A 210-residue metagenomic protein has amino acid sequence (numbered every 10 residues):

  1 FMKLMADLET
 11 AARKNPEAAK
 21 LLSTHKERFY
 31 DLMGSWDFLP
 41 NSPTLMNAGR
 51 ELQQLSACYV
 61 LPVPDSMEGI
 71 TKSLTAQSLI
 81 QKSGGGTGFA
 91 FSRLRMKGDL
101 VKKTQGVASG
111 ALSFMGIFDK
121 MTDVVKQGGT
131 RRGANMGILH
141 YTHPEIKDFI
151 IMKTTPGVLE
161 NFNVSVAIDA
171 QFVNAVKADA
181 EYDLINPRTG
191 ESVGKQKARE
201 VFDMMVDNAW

Functional and structural regions predicted by a protein language model:
F1-W210: Extended catalytic cores of very large enzyme megasubunits
